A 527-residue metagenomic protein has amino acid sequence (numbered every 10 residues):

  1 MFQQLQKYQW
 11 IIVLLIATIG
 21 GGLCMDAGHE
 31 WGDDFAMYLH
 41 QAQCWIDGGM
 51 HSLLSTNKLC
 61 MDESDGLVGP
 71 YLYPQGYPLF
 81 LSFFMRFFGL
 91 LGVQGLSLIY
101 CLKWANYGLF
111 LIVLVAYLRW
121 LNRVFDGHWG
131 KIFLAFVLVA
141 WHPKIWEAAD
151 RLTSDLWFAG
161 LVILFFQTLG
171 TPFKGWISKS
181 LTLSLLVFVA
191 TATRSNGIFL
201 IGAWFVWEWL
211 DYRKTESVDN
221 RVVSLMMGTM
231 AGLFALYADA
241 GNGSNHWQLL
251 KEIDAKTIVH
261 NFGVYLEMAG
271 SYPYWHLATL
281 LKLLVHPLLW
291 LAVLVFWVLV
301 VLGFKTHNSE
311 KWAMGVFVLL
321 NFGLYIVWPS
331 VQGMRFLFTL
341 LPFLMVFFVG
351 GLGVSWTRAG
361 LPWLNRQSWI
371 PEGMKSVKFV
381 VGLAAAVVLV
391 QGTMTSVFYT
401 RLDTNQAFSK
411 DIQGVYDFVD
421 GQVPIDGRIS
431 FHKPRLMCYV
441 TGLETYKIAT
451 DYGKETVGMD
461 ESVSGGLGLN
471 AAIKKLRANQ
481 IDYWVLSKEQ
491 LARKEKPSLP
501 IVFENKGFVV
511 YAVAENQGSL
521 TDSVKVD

Functional and structural regions predicted by a protein language model:
M1-Q4, T171, G175-W176, L200-G232 (+1 more regions): Perimembrane helix-loop-helix junctions
Q9-I11, G130-V137, L181-L185, V223-G232 (+4 more regions): Signature aromatic-anchored transmembrane alpha helix within multi-pass, membrane-resident enzymes that catalyze glycan
G22-L23, A27, G197, G351-V354 (+3 more regions): Transmembrane alpha-helical segments
D33, C101-L109, V137-L164, L169 (+2 more regions): Multi-pass, polyprenyl lipid-linked donor-dependent membrane glycosyltransferases
Y71, Q75-L79, G89-I112, A148 (+2 more regions): Loop-to-helix entry region of an early transmembrane alpha helix in multi-pass inner-membrane enzymes
A148, D155-W157, L161, A190-T193 (+5 more regions): Hydrophobic/aromatic-rich transmembrane helices and adjacent perimembrane loops
W207, D219-W297, V387, Q391-M394: Membrane-lumen/periplasm interface segments of specific transmembrane helices in polyprenyl phosphate-linked
F398-T400, Q406-I425, H432-N479, L491-K506 (+1 more regions): Extracytoplasmic
